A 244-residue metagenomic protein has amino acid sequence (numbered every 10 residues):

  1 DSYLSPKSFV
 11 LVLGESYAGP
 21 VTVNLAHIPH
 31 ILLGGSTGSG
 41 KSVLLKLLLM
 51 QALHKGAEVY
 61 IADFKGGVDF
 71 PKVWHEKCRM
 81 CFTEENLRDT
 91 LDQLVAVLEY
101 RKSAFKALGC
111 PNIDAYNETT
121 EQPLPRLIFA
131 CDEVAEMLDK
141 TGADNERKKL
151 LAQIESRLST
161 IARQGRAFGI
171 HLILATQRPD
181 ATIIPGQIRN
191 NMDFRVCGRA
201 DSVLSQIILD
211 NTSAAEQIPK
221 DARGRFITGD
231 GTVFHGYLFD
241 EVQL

Functional and structural regions predicted by a protein language model:
S2-C110, L124-I218, T228, V242-Q243: P-loop NTPase catalytic phosphate-binding loop
I113-E121: Conserved alpha-helical scaffold flanking the Walker A/P-loop in AAA+ ATPase domains
D221-R225, G229-G231: Tight coil/turn sites that cap or link beta-strands
V233-L244: Conserved alpha/beta core segments of nucleic-acid transaction machinery
